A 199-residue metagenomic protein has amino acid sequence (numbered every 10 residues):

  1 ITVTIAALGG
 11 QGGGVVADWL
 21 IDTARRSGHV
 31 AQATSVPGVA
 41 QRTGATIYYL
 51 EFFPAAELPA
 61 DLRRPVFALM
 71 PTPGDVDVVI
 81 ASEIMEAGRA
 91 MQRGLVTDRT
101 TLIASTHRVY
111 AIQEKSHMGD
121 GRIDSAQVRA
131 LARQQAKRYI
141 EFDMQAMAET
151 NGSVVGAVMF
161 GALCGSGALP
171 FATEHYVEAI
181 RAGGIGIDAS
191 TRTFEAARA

Functional and structural regions predicted by a protein language model:
I1-A199: Active-site cofactor/cluster-binding pocket
